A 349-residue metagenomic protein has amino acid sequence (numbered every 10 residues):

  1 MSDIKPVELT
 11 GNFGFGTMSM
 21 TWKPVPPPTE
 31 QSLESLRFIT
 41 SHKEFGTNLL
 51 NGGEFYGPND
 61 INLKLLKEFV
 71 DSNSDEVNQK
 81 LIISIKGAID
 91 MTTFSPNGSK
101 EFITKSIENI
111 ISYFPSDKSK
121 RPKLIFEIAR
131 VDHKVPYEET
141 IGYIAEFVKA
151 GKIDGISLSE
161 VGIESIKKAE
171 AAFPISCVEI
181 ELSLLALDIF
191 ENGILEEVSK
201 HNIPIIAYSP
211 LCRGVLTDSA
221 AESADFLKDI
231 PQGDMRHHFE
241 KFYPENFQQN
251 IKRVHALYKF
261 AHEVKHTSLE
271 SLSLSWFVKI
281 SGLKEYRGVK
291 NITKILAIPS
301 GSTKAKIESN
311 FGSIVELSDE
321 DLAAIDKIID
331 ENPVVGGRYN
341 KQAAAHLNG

Functional and structural regions predicted by a protein language model:
M1-L81, K228: N-terminal binding-site loop/beta-alpha segment at the start of enzyme catalytic domains that lines or forms
M1-N12, S74-D75, S223-A224, Y286-N291 (+1 more regions): Eukaryotic N-terminal low-complexity, Ser/Thr- and Lys/Arg-rich leader segments that predominantly function as
V7-F13, E44-L49, D75-L81, K120-L124 (+5 more regions): Short, well-ordered coil/turn segments that N-cap beta-strands
M18-Q31, G87-E101, A129-V135: Active-site mouth loops of central-metabolism enzymes
P26-H42, G98-P115, G162-I166: Short, acidic/polar
Q31, A129-I329, A344-G349: Beta/alpha (TIM)-barrel catalytic core signal, keyed to glycine-rich beta->alpha loops juxtaposed to Asp/Glu that bind
N78-T92, I125, E181: A short, structured active-site edge motif that brings together acidic residues
S112-P136: Active-site groove signature of glycoside hydrolases
